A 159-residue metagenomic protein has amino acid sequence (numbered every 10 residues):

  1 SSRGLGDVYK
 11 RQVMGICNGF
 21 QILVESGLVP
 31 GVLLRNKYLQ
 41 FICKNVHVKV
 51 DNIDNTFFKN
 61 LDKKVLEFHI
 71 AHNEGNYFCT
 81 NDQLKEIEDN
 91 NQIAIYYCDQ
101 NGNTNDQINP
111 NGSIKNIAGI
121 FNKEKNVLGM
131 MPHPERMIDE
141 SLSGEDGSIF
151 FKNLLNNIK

Functional and structural regions predicted by a protein language model:
S1-Y9: Single conserved hydrophobic/aromatic residue that forms the stacking wall/gate of nucleotide- or nucleobase-binding
G6, G19-Q21, V29, M131: Gly/Ser/Thr-rich beta-alpha loop segments that engage phosphate groups in nucleotides
K10-E25: Catalytic nucleophile loop
S26-L33: A glycine- and small-aliphatic-rich helix-loop capping segment at beta-alpha/alpha-beta transitions that lines
L33-K159: Amide-donor transfer/coupling interface in amidating biosynthetic enzymes
